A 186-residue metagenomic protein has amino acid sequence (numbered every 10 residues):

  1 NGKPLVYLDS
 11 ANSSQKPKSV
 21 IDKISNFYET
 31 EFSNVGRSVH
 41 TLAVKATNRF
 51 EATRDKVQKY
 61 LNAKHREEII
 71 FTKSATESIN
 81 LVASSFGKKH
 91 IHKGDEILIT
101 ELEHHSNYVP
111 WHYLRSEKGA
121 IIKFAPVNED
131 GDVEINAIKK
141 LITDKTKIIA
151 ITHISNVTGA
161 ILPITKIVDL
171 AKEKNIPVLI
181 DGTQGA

Functional and structural regions predicted by a protein language model:
N1-A186: Pyridoxal 5′-phosphate
